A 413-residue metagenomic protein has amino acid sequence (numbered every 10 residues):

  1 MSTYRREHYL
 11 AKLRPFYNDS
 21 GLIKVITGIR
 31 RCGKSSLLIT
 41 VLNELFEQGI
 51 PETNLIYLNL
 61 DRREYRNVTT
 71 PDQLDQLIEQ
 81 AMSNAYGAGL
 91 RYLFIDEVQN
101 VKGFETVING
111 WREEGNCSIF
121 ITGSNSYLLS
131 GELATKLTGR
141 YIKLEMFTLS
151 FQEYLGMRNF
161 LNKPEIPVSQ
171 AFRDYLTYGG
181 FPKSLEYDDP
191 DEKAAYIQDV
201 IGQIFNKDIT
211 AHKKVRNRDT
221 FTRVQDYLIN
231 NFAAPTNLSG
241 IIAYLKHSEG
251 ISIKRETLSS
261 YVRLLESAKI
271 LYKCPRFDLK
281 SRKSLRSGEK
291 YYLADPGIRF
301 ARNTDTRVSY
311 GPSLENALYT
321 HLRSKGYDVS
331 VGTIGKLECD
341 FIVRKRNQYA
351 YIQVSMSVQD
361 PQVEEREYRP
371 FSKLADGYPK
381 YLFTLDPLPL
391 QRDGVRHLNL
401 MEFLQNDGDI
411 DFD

Functional and structural regions predicted by a protein language model:
M1-F16: N-terminal pre-Walker A segment at the start of P-loop NTPase domains
I26: Hydrophobic anchor at the beta1->P-loop junction of P-loop NTPases
K34-S35: Conserved lysine of the Walker
F46-R62: Conserved catalytic segments around the Walker B and adjacent sensor/switch elements of P-loop NTPase domains
L58-A88: Short glycine-rich substrate-engagement loop in P-loop NTPases that contacts/grips substrate
S124-S126, G131-P235: Interdomain motor-coupling "hinge/lid" segment immediately C-terminal to the ATP-binding subdomain of NTP-driven enzymes
P190-Y349: Accessory nucleic acid-recognition modules appended to NTPase machines
G332, M356-M401: Catalytic cores of nucleic-acid endonucleases
